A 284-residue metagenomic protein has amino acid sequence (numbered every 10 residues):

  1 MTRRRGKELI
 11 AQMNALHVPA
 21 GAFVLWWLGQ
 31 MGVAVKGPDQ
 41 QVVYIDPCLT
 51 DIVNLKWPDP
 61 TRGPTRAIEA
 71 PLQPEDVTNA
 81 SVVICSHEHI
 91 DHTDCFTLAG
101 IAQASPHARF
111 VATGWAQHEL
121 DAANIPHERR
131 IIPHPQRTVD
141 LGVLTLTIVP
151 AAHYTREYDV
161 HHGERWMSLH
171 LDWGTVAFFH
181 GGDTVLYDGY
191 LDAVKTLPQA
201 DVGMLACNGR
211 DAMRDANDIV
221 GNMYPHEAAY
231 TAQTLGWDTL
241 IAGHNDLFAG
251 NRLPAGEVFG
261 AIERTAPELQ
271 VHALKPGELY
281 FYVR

Functional and structural regions predicted by a protein language model:
T2-A20, A112-V176, A261-E278, Y282-V283: Metallo-beta-lactamase
Q12-A15, Q40-C85, F96-G100, R156-E157 (+1 more regions): Pre-active-site segment of Zn-dependent metallo-hydrolases
V18-Q73, H162-G182: Conserved beta-strand hairpin/beta-sheet module of binuclear metal-dependent hydrolase folds, prominently
V35, D46, H87, D94 (+5 more regions): Divalent metal-coordination and catalytic microenvironments
Q41-V43, S81-V82, R109, L144 (+3 more regions): Structural motif
T50-I52, H89-T93, Q117-E119, R137-D140 (+5 more regions): Active-site environment of divalent metal-dependent phosphoester hydrolases
V53-P58, P71-V139: Active-site HxH/HxHxD metal-binding segment of metal-dependent hydrolases
R66, R109-V111, W115, V185-P276: Cap/insert and terminal regions of metallo-dependent hydrolase folds
